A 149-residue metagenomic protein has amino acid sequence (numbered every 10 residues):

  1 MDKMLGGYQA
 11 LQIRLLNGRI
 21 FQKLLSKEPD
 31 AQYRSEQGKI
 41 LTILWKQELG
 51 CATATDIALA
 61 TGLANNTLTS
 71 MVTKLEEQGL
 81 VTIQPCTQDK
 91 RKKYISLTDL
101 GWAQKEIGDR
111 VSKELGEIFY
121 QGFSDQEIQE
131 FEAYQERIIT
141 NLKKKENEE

Functional and structural regions predicted by a protein language model:
M1, Q126-E149: C-terminal regulatory/oligomerization modules of transcriptional regulators
M1-A31: N-terminal leader segment of winged-helix/HTH proteins
R14, T61, K105, S112 (+2 more regions): Short amphipathic alpha-helical/adjacent loop interface patches that line ligand and macromolecule-binding sites
N17, F21-L24, L44, G108 (+2 more regions): Hydrophobic recognition helices of helix-based DNA-binding modules
F21-T67: N-terminal helix-turn-helix DNA-binding core of bacterial DNA-binding proteins
A54, V72-T73: Short, hydrophobic-biased segments on the C-terminal half of alpha helices that form "recognition helices"
T73-E130: Charged, amphipathic alpha-helical coiled-coil/dimerization segments
